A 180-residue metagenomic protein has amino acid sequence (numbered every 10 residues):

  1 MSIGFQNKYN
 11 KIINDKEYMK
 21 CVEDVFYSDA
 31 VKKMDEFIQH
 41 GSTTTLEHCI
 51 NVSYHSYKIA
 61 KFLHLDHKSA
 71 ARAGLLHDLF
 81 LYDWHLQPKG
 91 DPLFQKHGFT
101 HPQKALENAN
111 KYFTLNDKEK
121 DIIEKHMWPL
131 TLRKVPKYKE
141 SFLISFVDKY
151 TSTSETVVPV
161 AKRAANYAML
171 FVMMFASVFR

Functional and structural regions predicted by a protein language model:
M1-R180: Metal-dependent phosphohydrolase cores
